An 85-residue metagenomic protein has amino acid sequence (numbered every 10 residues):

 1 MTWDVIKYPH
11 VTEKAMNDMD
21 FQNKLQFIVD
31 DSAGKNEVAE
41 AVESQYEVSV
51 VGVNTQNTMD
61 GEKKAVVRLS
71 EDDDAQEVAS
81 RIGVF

Functional and structural regions predicted by a protein language model:
M1-F85: Contiguous, often N-terminal, cationic amphipathic patches that form binding interfaces
